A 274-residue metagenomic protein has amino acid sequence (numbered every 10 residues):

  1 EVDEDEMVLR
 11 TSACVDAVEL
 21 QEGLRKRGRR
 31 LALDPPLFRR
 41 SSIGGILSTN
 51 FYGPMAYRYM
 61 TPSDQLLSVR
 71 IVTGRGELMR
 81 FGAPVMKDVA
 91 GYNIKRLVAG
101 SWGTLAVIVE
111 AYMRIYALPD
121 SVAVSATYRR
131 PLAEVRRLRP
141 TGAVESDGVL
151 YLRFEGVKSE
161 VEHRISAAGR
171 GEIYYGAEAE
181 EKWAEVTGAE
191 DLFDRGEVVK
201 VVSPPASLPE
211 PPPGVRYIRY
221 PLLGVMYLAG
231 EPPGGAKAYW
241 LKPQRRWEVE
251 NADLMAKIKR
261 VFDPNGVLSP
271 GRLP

Functional and structural regions predicted by a protein language model:
E1-L37, F51-F81, L118-T127: N-terminal glycine-rich flavin-associated loop
M7-L9, L150, G224-Y227: Hydrophobic residues embedded in beta-strands of well-ordered beta-sheets
E19, R130-A133, S159-S166, A206-P212 (+1 more regions): Short, conserved charged micro-motifs
A32, R139-V144, P213-R219: A short linear hydrophobic-aromatic micro-motif
F38, R170-P274: Conserved glycine-rich FAD pyrophosphate-binding loop
R40-S48: Hydrophobic alpha-helical hairpins/lids featuring a short glycine-rich hinge
S48, R58-Y59, L66-R195: C-terminal substrate-binding/cap subdomain adjacent to the FAD-binding core in PCMH-type and related FAD-linked
